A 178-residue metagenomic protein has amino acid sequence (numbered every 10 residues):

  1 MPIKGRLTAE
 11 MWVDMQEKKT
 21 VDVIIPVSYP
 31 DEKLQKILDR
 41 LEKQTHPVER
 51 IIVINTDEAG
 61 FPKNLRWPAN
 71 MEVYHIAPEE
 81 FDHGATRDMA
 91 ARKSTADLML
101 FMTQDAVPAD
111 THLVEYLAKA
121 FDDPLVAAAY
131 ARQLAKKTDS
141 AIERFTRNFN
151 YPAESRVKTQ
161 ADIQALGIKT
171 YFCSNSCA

Functional and structural regions predicted by a protein language model:
P2-R40: N-proximal low-complexity "stem/linker" segments adjacent to membrane-targeting elements
L38-H75: Acidic donor-binding segment of Leloir-type glycosyltransferases
T56, M102-D105: Active-site acidic Asp-centered loop
A77-S94: Glycine-rich, basic loop-to-helix element that forms the pyrophosphate-binding segment of sugar-nucleotide handling
H83, R87, D110, S176: Conserved donor sugar-nucleotide recognition element shared by glycan-biosynthetic enzymes
M99: Short aromatic/hydrophobic "clamp" motif used to bind/position activated sugar donors
V107, T111-R144: Conserved donor NDP-sugar-binding/catalytic core segment of glycosyltransferases
Q160-A178: A recurrent flexible, glycine/aromatic-enriched loop bordering the glycosyltransferase active site that acts as
